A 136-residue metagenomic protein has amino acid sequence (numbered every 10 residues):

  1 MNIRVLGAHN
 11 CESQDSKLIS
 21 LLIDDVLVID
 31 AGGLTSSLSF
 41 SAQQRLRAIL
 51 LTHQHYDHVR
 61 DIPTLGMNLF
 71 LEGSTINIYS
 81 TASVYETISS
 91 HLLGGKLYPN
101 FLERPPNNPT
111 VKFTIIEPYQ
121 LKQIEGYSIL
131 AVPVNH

Functional and structural regions predicted by a protein language model:
M1-A42: Conserved beta-strand hairpin/beta-sheet module of binuclear metal-dependent hydrolase folds, prominently
A8, T81-S83: Cofactor-binding loop segments of dinucleotide-utilizing enzymes, especially the Rossmann-like FAD- and NAD(P)+-binding
S13, I19-S20, N68-F70, E103-P105 (+1 more regions): Short secondary-structure boundary/capping segments
I29-A31, V59, A131: Short capping micro-motif at the N-terminus of alpha-helices
T35-S80: Active-site metal-binding motif and surrounding structural segment of the metallo-beta-lactamase
S83-N135: Metallo-beta-lactamase
